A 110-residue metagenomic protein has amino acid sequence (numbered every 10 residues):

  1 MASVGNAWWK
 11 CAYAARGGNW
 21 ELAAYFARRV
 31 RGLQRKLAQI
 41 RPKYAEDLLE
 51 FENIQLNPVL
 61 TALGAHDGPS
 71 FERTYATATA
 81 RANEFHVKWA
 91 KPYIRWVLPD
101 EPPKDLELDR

Functional and structural regions predicted by a protein language model:
M1-R110: C-terminal-biased regions
